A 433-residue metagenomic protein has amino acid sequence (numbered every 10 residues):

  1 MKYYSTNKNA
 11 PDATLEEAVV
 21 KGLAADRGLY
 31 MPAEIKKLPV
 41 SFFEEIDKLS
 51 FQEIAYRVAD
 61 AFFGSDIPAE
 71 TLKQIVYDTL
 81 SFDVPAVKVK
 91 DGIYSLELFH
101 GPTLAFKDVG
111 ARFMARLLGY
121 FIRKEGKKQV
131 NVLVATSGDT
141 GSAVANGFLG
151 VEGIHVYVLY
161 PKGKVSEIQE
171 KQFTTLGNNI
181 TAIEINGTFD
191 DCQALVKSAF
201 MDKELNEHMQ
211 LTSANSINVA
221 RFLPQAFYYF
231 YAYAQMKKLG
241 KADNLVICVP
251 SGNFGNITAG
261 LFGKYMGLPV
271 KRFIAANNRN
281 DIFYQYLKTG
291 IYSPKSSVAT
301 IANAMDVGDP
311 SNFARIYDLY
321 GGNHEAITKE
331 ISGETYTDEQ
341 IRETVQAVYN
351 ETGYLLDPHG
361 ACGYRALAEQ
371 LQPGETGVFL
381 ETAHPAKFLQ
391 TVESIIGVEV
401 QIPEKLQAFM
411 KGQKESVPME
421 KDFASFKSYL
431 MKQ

Functional and structural regions predicted by a protein language model:
M1-Q433: PLP-dependent amino-acid enzyme catalytic core
